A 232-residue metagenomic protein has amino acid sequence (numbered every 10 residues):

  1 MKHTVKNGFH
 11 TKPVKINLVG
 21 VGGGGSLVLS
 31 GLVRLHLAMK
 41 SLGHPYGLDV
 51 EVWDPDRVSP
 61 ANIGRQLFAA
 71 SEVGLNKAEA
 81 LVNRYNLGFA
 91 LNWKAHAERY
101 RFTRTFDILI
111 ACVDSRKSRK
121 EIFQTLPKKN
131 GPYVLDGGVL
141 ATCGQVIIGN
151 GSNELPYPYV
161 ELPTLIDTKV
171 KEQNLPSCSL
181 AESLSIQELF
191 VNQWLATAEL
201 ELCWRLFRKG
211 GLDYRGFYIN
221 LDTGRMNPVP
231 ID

Functional and structural regions predicted by a protein language model:
K2, K6-T11, K77-E79, Y85 (+1 more regions): Localized chelating/binding microdomains that coordinate divalent metal ions or stabilize phosphate-bearing
K2-G24, V28, T105, R116-K117 (+1 more regions): Glycine-rich phosphate/adenylate-binding loop
K12-G43, E51-S59: Glycine-rich adenosine-cofactor-binding loop
V14, Y46-V50, D56, W93 (+2 more regions): Residue-level recognition of the N-termini of beta-strands and the immediately preceding loop/turn
H44-P45, W53, V113, G138: N-terminal Rossmann-like NAD(P) cofactor-binding subdomain of oxidoreductases, focused on the glycine-rich
Y46-F89: Glycine-rich phosphate-binding loop and adjoining beta1-alpha1-beta2 segment of Rossmann-like nucleotide-binding folds
V73-F106, V113-S118: A structured beta-alpha segment of the ubiquitous adenosine-cofactor-binding alpha/beta core
I110-A111, L135: N-terminal Rossmann-like NAD(P) cofactor-binding module of classical short-chain dehydrogenase/reductase
